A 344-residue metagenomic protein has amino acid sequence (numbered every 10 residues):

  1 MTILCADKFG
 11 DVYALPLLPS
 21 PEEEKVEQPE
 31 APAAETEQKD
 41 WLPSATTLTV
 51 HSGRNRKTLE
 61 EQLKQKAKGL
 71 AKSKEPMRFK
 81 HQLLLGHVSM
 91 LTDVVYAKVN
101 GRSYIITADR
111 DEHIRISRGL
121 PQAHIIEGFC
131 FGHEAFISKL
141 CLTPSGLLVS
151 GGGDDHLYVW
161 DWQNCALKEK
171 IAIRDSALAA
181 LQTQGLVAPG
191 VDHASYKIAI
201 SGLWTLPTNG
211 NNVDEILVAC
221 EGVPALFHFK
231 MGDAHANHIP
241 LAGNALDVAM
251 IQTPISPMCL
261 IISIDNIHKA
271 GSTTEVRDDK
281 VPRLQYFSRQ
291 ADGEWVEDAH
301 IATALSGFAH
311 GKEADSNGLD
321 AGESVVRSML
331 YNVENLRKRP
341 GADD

Functional and structural regions predicted by a protein language model:
M1, G86-K98, F131-L142, A177-N209 (+1 more regions): Canonical WD40 repeat/beta-propeller blade segments in eukaryotic WD-repeat proteins
A6-F9, T107-D111, G151-D154, C220-G222 (+1 more regions): Conserved strand-to-loop turn within each blade of WD40 beta-propeller repeats
V12-L17, I114-G119, L157-D161, F227-K230 (+1 more regions): WD40-repeat beta-propellers
P16-F79, A180-L181, L186-G190: Fungal intrinsically disordered, low-complexity polar regions
P21-V26, K68-K80, P121-I126, A166-E169 (+2 more regions): Beta-strand initiation motifs
Q82-G86, I126-G132, E169-I173, H193 (+1 more regions): Short C-terminal beta-strands that terminate individual repeats in beta-propeller domains, predominantly WD40 blades
P224-A225, K230-D344: C-terminal scaffolding/assembly regions of large eukaryotic complex subunits
